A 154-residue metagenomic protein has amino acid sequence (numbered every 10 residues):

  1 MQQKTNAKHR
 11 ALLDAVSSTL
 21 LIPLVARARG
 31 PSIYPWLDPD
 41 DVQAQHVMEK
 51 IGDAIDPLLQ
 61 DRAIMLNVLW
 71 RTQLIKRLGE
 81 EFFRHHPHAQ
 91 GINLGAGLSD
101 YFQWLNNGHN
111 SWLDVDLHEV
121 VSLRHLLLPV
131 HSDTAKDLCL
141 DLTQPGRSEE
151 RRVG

Functional and structural regions predicted by a protein language model:
M1-I92, A96-L140, P145-G146: Rossmann-like AdoMet
E150-G154: Conserved small/polar residues in nucleotide/adenosyl-binding loops
